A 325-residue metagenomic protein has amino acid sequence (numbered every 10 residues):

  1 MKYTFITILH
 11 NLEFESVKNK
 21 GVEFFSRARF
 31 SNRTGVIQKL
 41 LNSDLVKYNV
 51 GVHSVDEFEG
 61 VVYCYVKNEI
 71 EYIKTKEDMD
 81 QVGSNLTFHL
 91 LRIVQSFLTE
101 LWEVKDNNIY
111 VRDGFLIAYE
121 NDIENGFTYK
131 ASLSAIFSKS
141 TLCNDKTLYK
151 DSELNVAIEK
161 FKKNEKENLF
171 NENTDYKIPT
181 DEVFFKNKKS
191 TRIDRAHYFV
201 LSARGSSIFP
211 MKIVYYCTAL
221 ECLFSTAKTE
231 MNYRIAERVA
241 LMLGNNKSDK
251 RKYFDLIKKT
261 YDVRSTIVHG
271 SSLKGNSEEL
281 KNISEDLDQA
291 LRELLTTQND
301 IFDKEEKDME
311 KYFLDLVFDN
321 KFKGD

Functional and structural regions predicted by a protein language model:
M1-M211, T218, L280, D288-Q289 (+1 more regions): Charged, non-catalytic interaction/linker regions at domain boundaries that couple catalytic cores to substrate
A196, K212-Y216, L220, N232 (+3 more regions): Short runs of predominantly hydrophobic/aromatic residues within well-ordered alpha helices that form helix-helix
F199-R204, G244-K247, G270-S277: Glycine- and acidic
V214-R251: Flexible secondary-structure boundary motifs
Y216, N232-E237, L273, S277-L287: Composition- and surface-driven signal marking solvent-exposed, interaction-prone regions in large proteins
K228, S265-L273, R292-D303: Charged/polar positions within long, soluble alpha-helices
V239-L243, D262, F302, D308-M309: Extended catalytic cores and adjacent scaffolds of nucleotide/polyanion-binding enzymes
R251-E279: Histidine-centered, metal-coordinating catalytic motifs and their short helical/loop contexts
